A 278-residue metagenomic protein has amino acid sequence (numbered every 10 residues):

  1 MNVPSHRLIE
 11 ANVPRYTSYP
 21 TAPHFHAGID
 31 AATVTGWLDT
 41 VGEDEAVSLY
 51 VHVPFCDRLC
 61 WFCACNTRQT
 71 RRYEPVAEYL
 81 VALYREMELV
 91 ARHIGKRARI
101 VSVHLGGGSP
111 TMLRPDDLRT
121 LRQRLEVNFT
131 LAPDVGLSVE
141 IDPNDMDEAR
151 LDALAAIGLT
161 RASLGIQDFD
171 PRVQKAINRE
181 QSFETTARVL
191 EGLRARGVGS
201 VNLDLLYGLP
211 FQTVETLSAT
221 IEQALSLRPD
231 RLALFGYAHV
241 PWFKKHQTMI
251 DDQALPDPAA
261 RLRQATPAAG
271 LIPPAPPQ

Functional and structural regions predicted by a protein language model:
M1-S48: Flexible, acidic/Gly-rich N-terminal and inter-domain linker regions that tether and position cofactor-handling modules
H6-E10, R58-L59, H239-P241: Short, compositionally biased low-complexity segments
L8-P14, A64-R68, R194, P273: A broad, low-specificity signal for short, low-complexity segments enriched in glycine/proline and polar/charged
Y16-Y19, V53, C65, F235-Y237: Long, contiguous hydrophobic alpha-helical segments, chiefly transmembrane helices and signal peptides
T21-H24, C60, Y84, V240-W242: Short linear sequence elements within intrinsically disordered, low-complexity coil regions
D39-A46, Q69-H93, R99-Q278: C-terminal scaffold of the Radical SAM
V51-T67: Local cysteine-cluster metal-coordination motifs and their immediate loop/turn environment, predominantly Fe-S cluster
